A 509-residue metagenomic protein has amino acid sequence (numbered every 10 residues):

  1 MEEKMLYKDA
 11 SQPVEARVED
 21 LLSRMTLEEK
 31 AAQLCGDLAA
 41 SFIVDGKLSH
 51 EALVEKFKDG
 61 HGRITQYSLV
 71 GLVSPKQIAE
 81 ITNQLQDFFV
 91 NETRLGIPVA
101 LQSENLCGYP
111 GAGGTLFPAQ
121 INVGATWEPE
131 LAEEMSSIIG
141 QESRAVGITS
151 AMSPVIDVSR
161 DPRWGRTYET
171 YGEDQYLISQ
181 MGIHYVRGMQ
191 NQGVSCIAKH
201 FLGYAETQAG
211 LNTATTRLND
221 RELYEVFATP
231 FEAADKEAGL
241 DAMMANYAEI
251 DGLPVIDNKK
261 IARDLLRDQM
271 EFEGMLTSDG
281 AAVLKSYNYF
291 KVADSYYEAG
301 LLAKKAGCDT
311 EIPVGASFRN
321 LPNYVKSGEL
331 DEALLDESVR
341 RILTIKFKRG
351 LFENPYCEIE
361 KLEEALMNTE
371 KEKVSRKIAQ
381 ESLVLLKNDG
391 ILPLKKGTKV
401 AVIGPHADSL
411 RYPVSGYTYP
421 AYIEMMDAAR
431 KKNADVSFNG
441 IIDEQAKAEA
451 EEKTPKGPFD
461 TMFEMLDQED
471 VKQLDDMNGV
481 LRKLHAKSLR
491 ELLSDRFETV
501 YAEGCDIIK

Functional and structural regions predicted by a protein language model:
M1-K509: Glycoside hydrolase catalytic-domain context in secreted enzymes
